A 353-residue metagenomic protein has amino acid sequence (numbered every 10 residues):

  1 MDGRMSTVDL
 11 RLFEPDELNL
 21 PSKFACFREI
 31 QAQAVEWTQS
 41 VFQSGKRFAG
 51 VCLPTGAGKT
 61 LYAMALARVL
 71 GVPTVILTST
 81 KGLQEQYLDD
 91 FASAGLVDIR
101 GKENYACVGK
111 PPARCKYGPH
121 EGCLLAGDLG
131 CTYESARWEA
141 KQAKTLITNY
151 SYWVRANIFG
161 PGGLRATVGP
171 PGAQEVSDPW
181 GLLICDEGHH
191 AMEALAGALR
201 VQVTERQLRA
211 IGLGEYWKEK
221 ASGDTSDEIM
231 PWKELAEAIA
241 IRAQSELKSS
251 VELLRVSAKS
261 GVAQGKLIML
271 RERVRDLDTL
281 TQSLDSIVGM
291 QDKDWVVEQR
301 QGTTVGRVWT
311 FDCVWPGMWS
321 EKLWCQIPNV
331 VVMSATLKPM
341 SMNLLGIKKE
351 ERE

Functional and structural regions predicted by a protein language model:
D2-T55, S93-G122, N157-E353: Conserved coupling segment at the C-terminus of the helicase ATP-binding
A32, K81, Y150-S151, A335: Alpha-helix N-cap/helix-start capping motif
K59-T60: Conserved lysine of the Walker
A65, V69-V108, Y152: Conserved Walker A/P-loop ATP-binding site and its immediately adjacent core in helicase/helicase-like ATPase domains
L77, T148-N149, C185, M333: Generic beta-strand/beta-sheet core signal
G109, A126, G130: Conserved nucleotide-state-sensing and coupling region of NTP-binding domains
T132-A136: Conserved helicase ATPase core of P-loop NTP-dependent helicases/translocases
A140-A156: Conserved two-lobed SF2 helicase motor
